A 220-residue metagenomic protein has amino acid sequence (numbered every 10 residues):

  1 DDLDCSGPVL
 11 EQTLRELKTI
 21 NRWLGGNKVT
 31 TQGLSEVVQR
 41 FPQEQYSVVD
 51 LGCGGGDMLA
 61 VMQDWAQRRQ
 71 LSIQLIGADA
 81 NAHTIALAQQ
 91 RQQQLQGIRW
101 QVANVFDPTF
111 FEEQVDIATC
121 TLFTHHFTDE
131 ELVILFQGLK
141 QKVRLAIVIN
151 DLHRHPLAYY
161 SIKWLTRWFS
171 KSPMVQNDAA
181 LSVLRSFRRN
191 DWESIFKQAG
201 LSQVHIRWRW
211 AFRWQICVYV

Functional and structural regions predicted by a protein language model:
L3, G7-V38: Class I SAM-dependent methyltransferase Rossmann-like catalytic core, especially the SAM/SAH-binding loop
V49, G55-D107: Class I SAM-dependent methyltransferase SAM/SAH-binding core
T119: A conserved beta-strand element that flanks and buttresses the S-adenosyl-L-methionine
F123: Hydrophobic adenine-recognition pocket in adenosine-nucleotide-binding enzymes
F127-G138: A short, conserved alpha-helix within the catalytic core of class I
V143-L152: Conserved beta-strand signature within the Rossmann-like core of class I S-adenosyl-L-methionine
L152-A199, H205: C-terminal alpha-helical "lid/dimerization" subdomain adjacent to the S-adenosyl-L-methionine
Q203-A211: Conserved S-adenosyl-L-methionine
